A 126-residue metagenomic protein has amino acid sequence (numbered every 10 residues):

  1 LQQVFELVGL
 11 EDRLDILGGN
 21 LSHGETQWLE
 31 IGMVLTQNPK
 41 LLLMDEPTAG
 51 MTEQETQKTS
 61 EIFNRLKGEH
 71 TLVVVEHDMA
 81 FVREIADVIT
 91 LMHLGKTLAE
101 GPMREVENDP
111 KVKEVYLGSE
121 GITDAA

Functional and structural regions predicted by a protein language model:
L1-L17, E61: Conserved ABC ATPase "signature" region
N38: Conserved catalytic motifs of ABC-family nucleotide-binding domains
L42-E46: Catalytic Walker B motif of ABC-type/P-loop ATPase nucleotide-binding domains
T56-G68: Helical segment within the ABC ATPase nucleotide-binding domain
V82-E84: A short, surface-exposed alpha-helical micro-motif characterized by mixed small hydrophobic and charged/polar residues
V88, E100: Short, glycine/charged-rich "phosphate-handling" switch motifs in NTP-dependent and phosphotransfer domains
